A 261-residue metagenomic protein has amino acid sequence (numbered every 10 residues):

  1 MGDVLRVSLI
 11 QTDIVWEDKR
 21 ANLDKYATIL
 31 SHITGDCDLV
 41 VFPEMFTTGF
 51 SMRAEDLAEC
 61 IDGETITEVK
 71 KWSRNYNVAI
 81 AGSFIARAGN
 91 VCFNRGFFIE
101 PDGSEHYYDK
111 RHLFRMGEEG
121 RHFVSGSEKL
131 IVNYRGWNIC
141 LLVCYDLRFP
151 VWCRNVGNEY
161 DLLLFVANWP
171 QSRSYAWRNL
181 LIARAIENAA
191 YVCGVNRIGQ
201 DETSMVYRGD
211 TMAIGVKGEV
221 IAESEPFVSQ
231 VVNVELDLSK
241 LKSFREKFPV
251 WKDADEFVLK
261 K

Functional and structural regions predicted by a protein language model:
G2-L9: Extreme N-terminal starter segment of soluble prokaryotic enzymes
Q11-W16: Short polar catalytic/cofactor-binding loops
K19-R20, A27-Y107, P170-R184, A190: Cys-nucleophile CN-hydrolase/nitrilase-fold catalytic domain and related Cys-dependent amidase chemistry that acts on
D38-L39, I139, L162: Structural motif
E64-A81, R148-V231: CN hydrolase (nitrilase-like) catalytic-core segments centered on the catalytic cysteine and neighboring Lys/Glu
G82-F84, R95-F98, L130, T211-A213 (+1 more regions): Short beta-strand scaffold segments in enzyme catalytic cores
R87-N158, S172-N179, S243-V250, K260: Active-site catalytic loop in hydrolytic enzyme cores
Y207, M212-K261: Long hydrophobic alpha-helical segments typical of transmembrane helices together with their membrane-interfacial
